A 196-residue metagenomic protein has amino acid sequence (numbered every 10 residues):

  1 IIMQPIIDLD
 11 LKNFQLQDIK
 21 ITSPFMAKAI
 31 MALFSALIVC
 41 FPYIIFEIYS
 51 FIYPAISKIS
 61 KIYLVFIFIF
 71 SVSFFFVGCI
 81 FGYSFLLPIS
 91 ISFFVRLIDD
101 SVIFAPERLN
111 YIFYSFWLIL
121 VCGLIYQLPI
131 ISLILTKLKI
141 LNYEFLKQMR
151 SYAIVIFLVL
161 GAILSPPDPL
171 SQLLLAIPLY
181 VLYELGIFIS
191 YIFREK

Functional and structural regions predicted by a protein language model:
I1-K196: Membrane topogenic/interface segments and analogous intrinsically disordered interaction regions
